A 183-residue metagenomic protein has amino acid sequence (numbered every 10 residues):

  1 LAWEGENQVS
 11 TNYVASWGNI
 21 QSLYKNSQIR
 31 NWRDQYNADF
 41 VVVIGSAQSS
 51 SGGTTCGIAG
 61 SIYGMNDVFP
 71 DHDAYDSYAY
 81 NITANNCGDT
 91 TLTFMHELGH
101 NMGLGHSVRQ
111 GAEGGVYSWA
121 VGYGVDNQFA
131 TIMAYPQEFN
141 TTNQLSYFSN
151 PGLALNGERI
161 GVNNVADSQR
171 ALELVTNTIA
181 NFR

Functional and structural regions predicted by a protein language model:
L1-R183: Extracellular (secreted or membrane-anchored) zinc-dependent metallopeptidases, primarily metzincins but also closely
